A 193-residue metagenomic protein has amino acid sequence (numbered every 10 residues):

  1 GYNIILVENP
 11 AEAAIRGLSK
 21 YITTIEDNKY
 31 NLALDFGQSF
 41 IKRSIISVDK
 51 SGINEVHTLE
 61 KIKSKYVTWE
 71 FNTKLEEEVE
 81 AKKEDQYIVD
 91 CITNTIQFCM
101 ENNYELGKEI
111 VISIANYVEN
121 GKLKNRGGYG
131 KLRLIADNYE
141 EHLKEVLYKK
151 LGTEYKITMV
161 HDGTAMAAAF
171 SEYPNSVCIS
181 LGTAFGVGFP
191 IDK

Functional and structural regions predicted by a protein language model:
Y2-A11, V67-V89, Y104-V177: Glycine-rich phosphate-binding loop and adjoining helix at the ATP-binding site of ATP-dependent phosphoryl-transfer
A14: Catalytic-loop motifs flanking and including active-site residues across diverse enzymes
G17, A165-A169, V187-F189: Adenylate-forming
G17-I25, N94-C99: Phosphate/ATP-binding catalytic cores across multiple sugar-kinase/actin-like superfamilies, primarily ASKHA
S19-I62, N175-K193: Gly/Thr-rich phosphate-binding beta-strand-loop-beta motif of the actin/hexokinase/Hsp70
T24, L34-D35, E101-N103, L147-L151: Short, charge-rich binding segments
L32, I45, V89-L106: Short amphipathic alpha-helices and their capping/turn segments at secondary-structure boundaries
Q38, K42-N94: General N-terminal leader/first-domain-start detector
